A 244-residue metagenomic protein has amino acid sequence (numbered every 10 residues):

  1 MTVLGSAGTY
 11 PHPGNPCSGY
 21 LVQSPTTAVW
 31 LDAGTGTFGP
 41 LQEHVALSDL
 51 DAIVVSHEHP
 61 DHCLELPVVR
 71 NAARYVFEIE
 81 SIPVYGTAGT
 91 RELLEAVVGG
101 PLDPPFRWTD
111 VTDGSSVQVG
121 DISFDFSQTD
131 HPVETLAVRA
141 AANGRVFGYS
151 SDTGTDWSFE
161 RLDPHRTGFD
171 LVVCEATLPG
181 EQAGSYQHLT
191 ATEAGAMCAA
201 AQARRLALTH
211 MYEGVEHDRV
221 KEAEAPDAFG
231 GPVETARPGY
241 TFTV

Functional and structural regions predicted by a protein language model:
T9-E58, L64-R74, T155-P164: Pre-active-site segment of Zn-dependent metallo-hydrolases
P11-N15, S115-G180: Active-site-proximal loop/helix segment associated with metal-binding centers of metalloenzymes
G19-V22, L136-A140, F242: Short beta-strand scaffold segments in enzyme catalytic cores
T26-V29, E80-P83, V146-F147, R204-R205: Short active-site oxyanion
W30-G34, D51-D61, T87, G148-T153 (+3 more regions): Active-site neighborhood of phospho(di)ester-bond hydrolases with catalytic His/Asp-centered motifs
E65-A73, A96, E216-A225: Metal-dependent catalytic neighborhoods of phosphoester/phosphodiester hydrolases
I79-T135, A142-N143: Metallo-beta-lactamase
D156-T243: Cap/insert and terminal regions of metallo-dependent hydrolase folds
